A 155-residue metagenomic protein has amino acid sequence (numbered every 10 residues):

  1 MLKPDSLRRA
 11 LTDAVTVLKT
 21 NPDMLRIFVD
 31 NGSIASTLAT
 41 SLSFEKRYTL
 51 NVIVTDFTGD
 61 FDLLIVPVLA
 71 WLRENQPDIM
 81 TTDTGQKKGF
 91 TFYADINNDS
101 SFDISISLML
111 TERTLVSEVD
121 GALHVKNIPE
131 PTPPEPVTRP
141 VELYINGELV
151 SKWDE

Functional and structural regions predicted by a protein language model:
M1-T12: Polar/acidic, low-complexity leader/linker segments enriched in S/T/G and N/D
A10, A14, L18, P67 (+1 more regions): Conserved short hydrophobic interaction patches
V17-N51: Short, solvent-exposed beta-alpha or beta-beta edge segments that form flexible loop/patches at the rim of ligand
D30, I53-T55, M109-R113: Solvent-exposed residues in well-ordered beta-strands and their adjoining turns, especially edge/terminal strands
S41-Q76: Short, well-structured hydrophobic secondary-structure segments
T55-D60, R113-V119: Short, cysteine-centered beta-strand-loop-beta hairpins and adjacent loop/turn segments enriched in charged/polar
N75-E118: Acidic-leaning, charged glycine-interspersed low-complexity segments
S117-E155: Glycine-rich, aromatic-bearing surface loops/beta-hairpins
